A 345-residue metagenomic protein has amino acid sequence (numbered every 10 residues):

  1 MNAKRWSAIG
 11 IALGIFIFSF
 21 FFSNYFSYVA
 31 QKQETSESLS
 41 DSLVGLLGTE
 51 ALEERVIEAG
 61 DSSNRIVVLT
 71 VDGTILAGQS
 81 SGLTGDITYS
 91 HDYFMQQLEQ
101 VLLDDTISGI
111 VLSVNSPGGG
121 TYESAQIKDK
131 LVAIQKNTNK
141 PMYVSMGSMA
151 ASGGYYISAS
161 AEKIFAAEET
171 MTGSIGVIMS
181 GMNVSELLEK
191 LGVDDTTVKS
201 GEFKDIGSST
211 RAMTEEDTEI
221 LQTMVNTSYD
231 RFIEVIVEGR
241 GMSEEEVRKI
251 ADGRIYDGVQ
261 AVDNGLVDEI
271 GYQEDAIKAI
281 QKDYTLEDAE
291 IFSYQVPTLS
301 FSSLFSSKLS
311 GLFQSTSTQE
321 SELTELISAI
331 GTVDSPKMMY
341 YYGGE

Functional and structural regions predicted by a protein language model:
M1-P141, M149-A150, F165, G181-E345: N-terminal organellar transit peptides
G154: Catalytic cores of alpha/beta
I157-E162: Alpha-helix C-terminal capping segments
I164-M179: Zinc-dependent metallopeptidase catalytic helix centered on the HExxH motif and its immediate flanking segment
